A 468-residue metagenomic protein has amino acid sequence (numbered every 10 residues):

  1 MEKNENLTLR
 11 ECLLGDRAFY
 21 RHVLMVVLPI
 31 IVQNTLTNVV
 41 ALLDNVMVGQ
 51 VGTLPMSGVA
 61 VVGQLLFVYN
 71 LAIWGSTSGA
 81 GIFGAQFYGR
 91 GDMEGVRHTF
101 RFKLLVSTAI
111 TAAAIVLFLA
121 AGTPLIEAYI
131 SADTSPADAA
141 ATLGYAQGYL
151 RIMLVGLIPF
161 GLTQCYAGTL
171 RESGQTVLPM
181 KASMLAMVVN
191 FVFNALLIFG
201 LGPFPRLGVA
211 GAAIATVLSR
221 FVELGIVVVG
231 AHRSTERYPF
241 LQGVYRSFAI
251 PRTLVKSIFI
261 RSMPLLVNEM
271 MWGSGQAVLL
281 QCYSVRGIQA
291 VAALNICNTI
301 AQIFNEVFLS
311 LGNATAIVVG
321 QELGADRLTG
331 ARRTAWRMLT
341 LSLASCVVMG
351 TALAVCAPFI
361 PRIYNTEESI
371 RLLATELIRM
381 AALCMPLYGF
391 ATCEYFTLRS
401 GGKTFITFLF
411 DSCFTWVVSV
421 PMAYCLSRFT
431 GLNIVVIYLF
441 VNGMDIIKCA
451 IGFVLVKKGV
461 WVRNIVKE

Functional and structural regions predicted by a protein language model:
M1-V27, G84-G156, F204-S262, V319-C384 (+1 more regions): Short alpha-helical transmembrane segments in multi-pass integral membrane proteins
M25-D44, I152, A186, S219-E223 (+4 more regions): Transmembrane helical elements of multi-pass membrane transporters/channels
I31, T35, V39, L43 (+18 more regions): Generic alpha-helical transmembrane segments of integral inner-membrane proteins, especially permease/transport modules
V32, D44-V48, V59, G84-G89 (+22 more regions): Hydrophobic/aromatic residues within transmembrane alpha-helices of membrane transport systems, especially the TMDs
T35, V39-S57, I126-A140, I198-L207 (+5 more regions): Helix-terminus/linker motif at the lipid-water interface of multi-pass membrane proteins
T53-Q64, A146, L150, A213 (+3 more regions): Small-residue hotspots at the loop-to-helix junctions and early N-terminal turns of transmembrane alpha-helices
M56-V116, F160-P179, L280, V291-A357 (+1 more regions): Small-residue-rich hydrophobic transmembrane alpha-helices
T77, I152-R171, P179-M187, A212-V228 (+5 more regions): Short runs within selected transmembrane alpha-helices of multi-pass transporters and secretion channels
